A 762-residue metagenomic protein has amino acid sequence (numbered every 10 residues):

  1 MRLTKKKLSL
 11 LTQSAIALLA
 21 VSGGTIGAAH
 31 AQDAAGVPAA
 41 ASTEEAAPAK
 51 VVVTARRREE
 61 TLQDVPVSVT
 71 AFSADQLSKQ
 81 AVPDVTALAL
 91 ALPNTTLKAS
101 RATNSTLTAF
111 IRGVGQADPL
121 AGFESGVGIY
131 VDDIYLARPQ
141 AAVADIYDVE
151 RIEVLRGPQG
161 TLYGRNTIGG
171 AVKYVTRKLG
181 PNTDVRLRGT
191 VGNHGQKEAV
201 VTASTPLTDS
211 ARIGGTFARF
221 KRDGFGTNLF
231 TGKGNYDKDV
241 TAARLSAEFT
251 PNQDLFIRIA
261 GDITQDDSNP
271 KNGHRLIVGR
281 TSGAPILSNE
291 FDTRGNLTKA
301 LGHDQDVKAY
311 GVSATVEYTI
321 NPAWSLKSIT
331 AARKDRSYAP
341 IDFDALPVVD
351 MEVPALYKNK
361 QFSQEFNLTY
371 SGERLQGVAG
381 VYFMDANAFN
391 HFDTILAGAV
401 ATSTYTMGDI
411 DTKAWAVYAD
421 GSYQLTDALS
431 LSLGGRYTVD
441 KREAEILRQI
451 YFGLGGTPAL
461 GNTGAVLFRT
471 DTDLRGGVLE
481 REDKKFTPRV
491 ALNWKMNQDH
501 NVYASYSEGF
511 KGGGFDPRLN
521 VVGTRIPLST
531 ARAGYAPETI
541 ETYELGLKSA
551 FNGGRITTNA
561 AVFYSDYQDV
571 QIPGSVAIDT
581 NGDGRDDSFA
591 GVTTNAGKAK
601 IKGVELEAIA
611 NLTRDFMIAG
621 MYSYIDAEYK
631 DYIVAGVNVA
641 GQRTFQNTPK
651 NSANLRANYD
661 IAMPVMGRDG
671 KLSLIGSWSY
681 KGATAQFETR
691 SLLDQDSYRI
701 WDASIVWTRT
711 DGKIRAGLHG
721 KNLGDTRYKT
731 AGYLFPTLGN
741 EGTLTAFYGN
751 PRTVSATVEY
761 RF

Functional and structural regions predicted by a protein language model:
M1-L92, S204, Q253, V312 (+1 more regions): N-terminal Sec signal peptide and the immediately downstream disordered periplasmic leader that contains the TonB box
E45-N182, L545: Acidic, small-polar-rich N-terminal luminal/periplasmic segments of exported/outer-membrane proteins
E124-G126, R138, Y147-R156, T161-N228 (+7 more regions): Outer-membrane beta-barrel translocator/receptor signature
G180-N182, T190, H194, V201-K299 (+7 more regions): Periplasmic-side early beta-strands and strand-to-turn transitions of outer-membrane beta-barrels
T315-D344, K495, N501-K511, R518 (+4 more regions): Membrane-embedded beta-barrel scaffold of Gram-negative outer-membrane proteins
V353-E365, T406, I410, A414-Y418 (+6 more regions): Outer membrane beta-barrel strand-and-loop segments of large Gram-negative receptors, especially TonB-dependent
Q424, L431, T557-D566, D583 (+2 more regions): Gram-negative outer-membrane beta-barrel transporters
S679-F687, V706-F762: C-terminal beta-signal and adjacent terminal beta-strands/loops of Gram-negative outer-membrane beta-barrel proteins
